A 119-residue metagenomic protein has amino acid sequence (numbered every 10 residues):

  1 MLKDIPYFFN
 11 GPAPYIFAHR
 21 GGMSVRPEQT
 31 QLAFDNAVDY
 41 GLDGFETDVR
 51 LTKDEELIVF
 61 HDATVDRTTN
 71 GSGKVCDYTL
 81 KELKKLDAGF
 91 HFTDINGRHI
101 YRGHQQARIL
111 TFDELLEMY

Functional and structural regions predicted by a protein language model:
M1-Y119: Phosphate-group recognition and catalysis centered on beta-loop-alpha active-site segments
